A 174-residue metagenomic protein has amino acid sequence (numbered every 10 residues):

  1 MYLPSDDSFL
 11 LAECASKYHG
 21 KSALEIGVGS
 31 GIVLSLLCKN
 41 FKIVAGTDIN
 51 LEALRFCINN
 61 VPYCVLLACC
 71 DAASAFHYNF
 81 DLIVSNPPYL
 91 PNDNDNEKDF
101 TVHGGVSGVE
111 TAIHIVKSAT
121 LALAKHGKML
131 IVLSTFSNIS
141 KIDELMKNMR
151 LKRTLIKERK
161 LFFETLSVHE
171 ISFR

Functional and structural regions predicted by a protein language model:
P4-S85, P91-N92: Conserved SAM/SAH cofactor-binding pocket of Class I
D7, I49, S107, T111 (+1 more regions): Soluble or luminal CAZymes and related metallo-dependent hydrolases
E13, T111-E170: Conserved Class I SAM-dependent methyltransferase catalytic core
N40, D99-V102, K147-N148: Glycine-rich, phosphate-binding/catalytic loops in enzymes
T47, G105, I131-V132: Active-site-adjacent beta-strand anchor residues
I58-N59, D95-K98, I142-E144: Short amphipathic alpha-helical segments
P87-H114: Mobile active-site "lid"/loop adjacent to the S-adenosyl-L-methionine
